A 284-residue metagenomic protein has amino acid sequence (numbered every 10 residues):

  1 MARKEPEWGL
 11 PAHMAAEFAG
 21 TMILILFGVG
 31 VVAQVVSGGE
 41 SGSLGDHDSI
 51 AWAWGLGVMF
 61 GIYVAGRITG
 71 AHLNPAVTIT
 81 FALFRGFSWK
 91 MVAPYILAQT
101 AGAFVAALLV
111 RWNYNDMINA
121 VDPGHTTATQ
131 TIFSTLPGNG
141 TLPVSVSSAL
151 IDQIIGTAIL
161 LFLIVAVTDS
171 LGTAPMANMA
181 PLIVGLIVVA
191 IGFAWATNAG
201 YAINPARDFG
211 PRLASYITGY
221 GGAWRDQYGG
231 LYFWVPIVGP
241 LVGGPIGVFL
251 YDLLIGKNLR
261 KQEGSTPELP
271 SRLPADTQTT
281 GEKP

Functional and structural regions predicted by a protein language model:
M1-P284: Membrane-interface helix-loop junctions and terminal tails of multi-pass membrane proteins
